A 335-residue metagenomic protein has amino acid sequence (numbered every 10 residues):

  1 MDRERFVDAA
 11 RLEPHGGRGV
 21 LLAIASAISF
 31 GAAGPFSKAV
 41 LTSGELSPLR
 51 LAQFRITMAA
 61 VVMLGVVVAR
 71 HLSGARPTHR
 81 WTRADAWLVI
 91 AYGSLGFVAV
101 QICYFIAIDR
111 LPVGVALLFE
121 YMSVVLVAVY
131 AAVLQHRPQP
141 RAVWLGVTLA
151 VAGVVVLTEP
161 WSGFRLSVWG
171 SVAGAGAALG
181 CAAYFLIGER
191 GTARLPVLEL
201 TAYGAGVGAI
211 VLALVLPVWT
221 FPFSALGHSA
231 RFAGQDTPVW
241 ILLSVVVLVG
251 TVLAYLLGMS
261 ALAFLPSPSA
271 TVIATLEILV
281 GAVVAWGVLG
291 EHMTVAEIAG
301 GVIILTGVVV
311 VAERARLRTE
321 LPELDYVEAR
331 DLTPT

Functional and structural regions predicted by a protein language model:
M1-Q53, G163-R190, V211, E323-T335: Glycine-/small-residue-enriched transmembrane alpha-helix faces in small-molecule transporters and effluxers
D2-A9, I56, E159, V239-I241 (+2 more regions): C-terminal-most transmembrane helix of multi-pass membrane proteins
R5-R11, A59-W81, L149-R165, G208-P238 (+3 more regions): Membrane-interface helix-cap regions at the ends of transmembrane helices in multi-pass membrane proteins
G17-L22, R50-A69, A91, G146-L149 (+3 more regions): Hydrophobic alpha-helical transmembrane segments of multi-pass integral membrane proteins, especially transporters
S29, R70-A116, E120, V156 (+1 more regions): Specific transmembrane alpha-helical segments of multi-pass solute transporters/efflux pumps, especially DMT/EamA
S29-L46, L51-A52, M58, Q101-L111 (+6 more regions): Juxtamembrane C-cap of transmembrane helices in multi-pass membrane transport proteins
R50-V61, Y104-P138, A177, S267-W286: Specific alpha-helical transmembrane segments that line the substrate/conduction pathway and gating interfaces
M63, V129-Y130, Q139-E159, A178-C181 (+2 more regions): Hydrophobic transmembrane alpha-helices of multi-pass small-molecule transport proteins
